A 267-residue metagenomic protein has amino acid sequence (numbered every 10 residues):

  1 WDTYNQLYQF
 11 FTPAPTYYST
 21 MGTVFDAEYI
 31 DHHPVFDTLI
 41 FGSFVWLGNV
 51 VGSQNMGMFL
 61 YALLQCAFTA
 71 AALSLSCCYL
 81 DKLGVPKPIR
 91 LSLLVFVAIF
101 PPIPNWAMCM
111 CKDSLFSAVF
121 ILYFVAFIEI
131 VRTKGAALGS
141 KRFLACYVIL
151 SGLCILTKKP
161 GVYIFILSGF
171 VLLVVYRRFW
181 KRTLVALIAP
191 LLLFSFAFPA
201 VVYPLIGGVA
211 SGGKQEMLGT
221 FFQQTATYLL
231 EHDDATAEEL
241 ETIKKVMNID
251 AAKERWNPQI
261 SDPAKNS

Functional and structural regions predicted by a protein language model:
W1-Y4, Y8-V51, N55-C66, C109: Membrane-proximal lumenal/periplasmic loop motifs of glycosylation machinery
V35-L39, Q54, M58-A62, L94-A118 (+2 more regions): Aromatic- and kink-enriched transmembrane "portal" helix at the membrane-lumen/periplasm boundary that abuts
L63-G84, L122: Transmembrane-helix motifs of polytopic, lipid-linked glycan transferases
P88-L91, T133-G152, R182-A186: Short hydrophobic alpha-helices at membrane interfaces in multi-pass membrane enzymes
L115-G135, C146-S151, S168-G169: Specific aromatic-rich, kink-prone transmembrane helix
F143-K158, G169-V171, I188-F194: Membrane-interface alpha helices of multi-pass inner-membrane proteins
I164-L192, F196: Perimembrane helix-loop-helix junctions
L205-S267: Membrane-proximal stem/loop segments at transmembrane-domain junctions that anchor or position
